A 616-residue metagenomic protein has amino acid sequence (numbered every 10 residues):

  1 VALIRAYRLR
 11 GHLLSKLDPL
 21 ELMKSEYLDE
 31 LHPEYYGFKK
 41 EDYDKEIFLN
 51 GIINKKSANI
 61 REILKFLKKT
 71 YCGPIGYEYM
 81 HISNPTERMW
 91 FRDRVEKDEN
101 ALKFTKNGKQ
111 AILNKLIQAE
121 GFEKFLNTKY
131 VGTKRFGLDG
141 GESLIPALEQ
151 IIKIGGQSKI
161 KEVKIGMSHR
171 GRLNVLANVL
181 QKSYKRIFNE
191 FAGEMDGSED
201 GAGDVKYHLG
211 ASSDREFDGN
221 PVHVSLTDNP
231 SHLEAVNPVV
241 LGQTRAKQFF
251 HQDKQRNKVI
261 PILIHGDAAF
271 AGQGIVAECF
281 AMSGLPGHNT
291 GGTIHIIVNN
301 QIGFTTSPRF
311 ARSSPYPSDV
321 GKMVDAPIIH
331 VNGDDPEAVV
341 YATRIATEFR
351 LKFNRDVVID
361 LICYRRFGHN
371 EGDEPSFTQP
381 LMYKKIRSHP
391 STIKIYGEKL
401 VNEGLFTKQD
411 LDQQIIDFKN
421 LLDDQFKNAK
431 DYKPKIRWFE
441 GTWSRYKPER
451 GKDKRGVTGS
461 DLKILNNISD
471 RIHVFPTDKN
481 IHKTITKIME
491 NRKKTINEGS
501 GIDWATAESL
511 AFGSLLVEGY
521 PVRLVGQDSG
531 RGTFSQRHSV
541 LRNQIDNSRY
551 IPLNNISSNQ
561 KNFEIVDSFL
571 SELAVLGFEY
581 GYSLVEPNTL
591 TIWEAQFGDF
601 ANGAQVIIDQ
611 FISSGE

Functional and structural regions predicted by a protein language model:
V1-A2, N50, K65, I75-E78 (+8 more regions): Short alpha-helical segments and helix-capping/turn motifs at coil-helix boundaries
V1-L144, I160: Extended, charge-enriched "interface" segments that sit outside catalytic cores
A2-R5, L9-F48, E62-K65, T86 (+3 more regions): Flexible, glycine-rich loop/tail regions that form catalytic "lids" or insertion modules at the edges of active sites
Y35, G51-N59, I63, G76-S83 (+16 more regions): Catalytic cores of large soluble enzymes that bind and process phosphate-bearing ligands
F125-K185, E490, I502-L516, Y520-P521: Active-site pocket-lining segments that scaffold enzyme catalytic pockets across diverse folds
S143, K161, S225-K430, D599: Glycine-rich ThDP/TPP pyrophosphate-binding loop and its adjacent helix/strand module within ThDP-dependent enzymes
V163-I165, L263-H265, L524-G526, I592-W593: Short hydrophobic beta-strand that contains or immediately precedes a catalytic carboxylate
K164-D325, I329, F534-E586: Cofactor-binding active-site loop characterized by glycine-rich and histidine/acidic residues
